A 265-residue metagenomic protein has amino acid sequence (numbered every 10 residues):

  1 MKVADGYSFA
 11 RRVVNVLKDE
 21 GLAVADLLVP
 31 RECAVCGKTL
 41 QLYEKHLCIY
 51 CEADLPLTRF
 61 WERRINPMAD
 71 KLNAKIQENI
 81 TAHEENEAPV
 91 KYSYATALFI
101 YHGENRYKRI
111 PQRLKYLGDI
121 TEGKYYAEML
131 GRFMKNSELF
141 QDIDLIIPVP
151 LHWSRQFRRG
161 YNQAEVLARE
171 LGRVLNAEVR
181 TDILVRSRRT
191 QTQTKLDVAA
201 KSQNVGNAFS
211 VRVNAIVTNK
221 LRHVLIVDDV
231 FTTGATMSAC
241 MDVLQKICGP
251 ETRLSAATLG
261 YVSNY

Functional and structural regions predicted by a protein language model:
M1-Y265: Glycine-rich phosphate/pyrophosphate-handling loop used in enzymes and phosphotransfer proteins
